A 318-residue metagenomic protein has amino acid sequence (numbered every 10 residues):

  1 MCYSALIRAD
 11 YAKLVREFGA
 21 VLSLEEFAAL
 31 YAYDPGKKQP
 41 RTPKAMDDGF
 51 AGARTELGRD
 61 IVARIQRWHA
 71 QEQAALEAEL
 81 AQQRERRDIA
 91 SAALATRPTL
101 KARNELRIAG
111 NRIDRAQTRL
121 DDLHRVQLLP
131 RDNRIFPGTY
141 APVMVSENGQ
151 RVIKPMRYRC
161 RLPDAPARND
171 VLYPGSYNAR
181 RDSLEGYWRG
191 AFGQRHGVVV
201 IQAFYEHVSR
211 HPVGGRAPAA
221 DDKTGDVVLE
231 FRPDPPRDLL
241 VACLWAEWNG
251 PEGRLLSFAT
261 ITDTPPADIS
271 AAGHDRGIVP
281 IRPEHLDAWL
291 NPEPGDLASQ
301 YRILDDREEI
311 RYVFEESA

Functional and structural regions predicted by a protein language model:
M1-A318: Short linear sequence motif anchored by a di-proline
